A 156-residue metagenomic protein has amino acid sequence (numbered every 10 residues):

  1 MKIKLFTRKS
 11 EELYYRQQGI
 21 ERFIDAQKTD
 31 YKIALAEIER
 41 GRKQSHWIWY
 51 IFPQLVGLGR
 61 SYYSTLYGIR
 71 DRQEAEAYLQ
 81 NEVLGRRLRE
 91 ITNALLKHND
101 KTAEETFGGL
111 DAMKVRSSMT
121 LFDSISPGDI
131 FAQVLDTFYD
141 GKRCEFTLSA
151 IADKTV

Functional and structural regions predicted by a protein language model:
K2-T29, F146: Extreme N-terminal tail/first-helix region
Q27-E39: A long, hydrophobic alpha-helical segment
E37-R70: Hydrophobic/aromatic-rich, well-ordered segments within soluble, folded domains that form packed cores
K43-Y50, R87, D111-V115, I130 (+1 more regions): Residue-level detector of well-ordered alpha-helical segments, enriched for hydrophobic/aromatic packing positions
G57-Y63, D123-Q133: Short helix-capping/linker segments at secondary-structure and domain boundaries
Y62, Y67-E74, Y78-R86: Chitinase-like catalytic core of GlcNAc-active glycosidases
A77-D123: Mid-chain, well-packed structural core segment of small domains
P127-V156: Charged phosphate-binding loop/patch that engages nucleotide di/tri-phosphates or the phosphate backbone of nucleic
